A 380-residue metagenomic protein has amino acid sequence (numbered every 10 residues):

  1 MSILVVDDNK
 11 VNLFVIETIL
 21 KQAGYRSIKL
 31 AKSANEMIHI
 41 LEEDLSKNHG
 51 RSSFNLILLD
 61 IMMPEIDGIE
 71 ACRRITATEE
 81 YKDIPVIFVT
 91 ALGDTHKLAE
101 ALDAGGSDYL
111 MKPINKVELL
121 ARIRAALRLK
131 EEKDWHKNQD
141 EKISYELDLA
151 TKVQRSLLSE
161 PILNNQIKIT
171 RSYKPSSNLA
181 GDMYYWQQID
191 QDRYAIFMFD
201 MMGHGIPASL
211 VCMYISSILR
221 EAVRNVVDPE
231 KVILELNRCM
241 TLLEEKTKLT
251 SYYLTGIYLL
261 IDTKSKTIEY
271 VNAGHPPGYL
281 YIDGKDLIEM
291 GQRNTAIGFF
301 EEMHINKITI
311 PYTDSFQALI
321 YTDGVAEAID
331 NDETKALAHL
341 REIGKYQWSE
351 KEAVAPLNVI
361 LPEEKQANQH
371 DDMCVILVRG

Functional and structural regions predicted by a protein language model:
K10-N35: Two-component/phosphorelay signaling modules centered on CheY-like receiver
M63, I75, A101: Receiver (REC) domain active-site loop signature in two-component systems and cognate sites in sensor histidine kinases
P64-E65, K82, T90, D94 (+2 more regions): The feature encodes the CheY-like receiver
K137-A318, A367-G380: … and, occasionally, acidic/histidine-rich disordered N-termini of signaling adaptors
I257, P311-I320, V325-G380: C-terminal catalytic subdomain
